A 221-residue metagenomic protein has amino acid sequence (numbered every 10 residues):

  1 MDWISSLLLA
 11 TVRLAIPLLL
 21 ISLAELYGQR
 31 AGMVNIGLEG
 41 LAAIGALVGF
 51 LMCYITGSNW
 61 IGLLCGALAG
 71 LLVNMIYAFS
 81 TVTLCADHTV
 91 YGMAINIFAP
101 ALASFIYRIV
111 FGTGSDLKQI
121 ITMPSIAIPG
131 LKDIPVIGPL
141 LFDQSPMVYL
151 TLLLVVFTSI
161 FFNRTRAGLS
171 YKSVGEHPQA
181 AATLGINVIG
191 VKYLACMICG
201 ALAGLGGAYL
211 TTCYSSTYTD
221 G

Functional and structural regions predicted by a protein language model:
M1-A10, W60, V136-M147, T219-D220: Interfacial loop-to-helix junctions that mark the boundaries of transmembrane helices in multi-pass membrane
S6-I55, L63, L68-T89: Single transmembrane alpha-helix segments in multi-pass membrane proteins
T11, A15, L19, L63 (+8 more regions): Residue-level signature of the transmembrane alpha-helical core of multi-pass small-molecule transporters
L38, I61, H88-V90, A167-S170 (+1 more regions): Residue-level recognition of membrane-helix boundary sites in multi-pass small-molecule transporters
I44-L47, A94-A103, A180, G185: Small-residue-rich segments of transmembrane alpha-helices in multi-pass membrane proteins, especially helix faces
I55-T56, L84, I106-V110, F161-R164 (+1 more regions): Helix-loop junctions at the membrane-solvent interface of multi-pass transporters, primarily the C-terminal
P100-R164, T217: Transmembrane helix-bundle core of multi-pass membrane transporters and related energy-transducing complexes
L140-Y218: Helix-loop-helix "hairpin" substructures at the membrane interface of multi-pass membrane proteins
